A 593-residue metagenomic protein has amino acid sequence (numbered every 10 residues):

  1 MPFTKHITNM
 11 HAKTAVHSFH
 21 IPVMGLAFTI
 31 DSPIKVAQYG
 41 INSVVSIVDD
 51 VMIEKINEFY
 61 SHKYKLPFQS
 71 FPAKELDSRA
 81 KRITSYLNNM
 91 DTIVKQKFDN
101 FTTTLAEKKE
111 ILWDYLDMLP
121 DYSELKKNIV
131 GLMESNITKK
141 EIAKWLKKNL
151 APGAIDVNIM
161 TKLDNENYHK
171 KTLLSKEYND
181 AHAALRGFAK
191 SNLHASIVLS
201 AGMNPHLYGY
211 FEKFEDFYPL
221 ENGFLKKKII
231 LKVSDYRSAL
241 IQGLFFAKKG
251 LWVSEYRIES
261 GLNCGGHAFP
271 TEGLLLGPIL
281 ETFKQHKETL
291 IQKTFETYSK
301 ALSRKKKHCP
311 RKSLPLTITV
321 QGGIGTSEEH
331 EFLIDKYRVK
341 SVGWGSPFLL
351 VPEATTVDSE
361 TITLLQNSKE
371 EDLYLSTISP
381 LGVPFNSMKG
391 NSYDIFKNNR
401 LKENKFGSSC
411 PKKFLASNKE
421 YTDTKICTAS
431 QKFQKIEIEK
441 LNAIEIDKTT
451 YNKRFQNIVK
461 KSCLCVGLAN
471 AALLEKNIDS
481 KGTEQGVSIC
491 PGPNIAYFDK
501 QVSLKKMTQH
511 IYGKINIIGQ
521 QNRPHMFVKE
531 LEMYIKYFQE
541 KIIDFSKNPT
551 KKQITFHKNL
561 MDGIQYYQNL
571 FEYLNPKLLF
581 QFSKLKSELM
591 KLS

Functional and structural regions predicted by a protein language model:
M1-L207, D372-S593: Long, compositionally biased, glycine/small-hydrophobic-enriched stretches that function as flexible linkers, tethers
L26-I30, D216, A268: Membrane-targeting and insertion segments and their boundary/processing signals
A151-N158, L207-Y218, E288-K305: Short, composition-biased local secondary-structure segments
M160-K170, S191-L193, G223-F224, A268-T282: Gly-rich Lys/Arg/Thr-decorated short loops/hinges at beta-loop-alpha junctions or inter-strand turns that position
N167-K171, L225-L231, L316: Short, basic, glycine/proline-bearing loop/turn elements
E177-A201, P205-F214, Y218-L231, Q242-L251 (+3 more regions): Extended, well-ordered protein cores
L231-Q242, A247-E403: Glycine-rich phosphate/ribose-binding loops and adjacent secondary-structure elements that form binding surfaces
